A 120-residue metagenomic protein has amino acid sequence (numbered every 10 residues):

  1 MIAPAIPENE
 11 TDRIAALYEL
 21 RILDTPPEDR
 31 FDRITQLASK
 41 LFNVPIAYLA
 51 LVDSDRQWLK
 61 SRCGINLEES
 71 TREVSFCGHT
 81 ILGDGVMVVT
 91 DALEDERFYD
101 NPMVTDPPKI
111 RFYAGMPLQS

Functional and structural regions predicted by a protein language model:
M1-D29: Signal-transmission linkers at sensory-effector interfaces
I2-A3, P26-R30, L37-S39, N66-E68 (+1 more regions): A short linear-motif detector with a strong N-terminal bias
A15-A16, P45-I46, V52-R62, L67-A114: Regulatory sensory and allosteric helical modules in signal-transduction proteins and certain transcription factors
D24-Q57: Helix-loop-beta substructure at the N-terminus of cytosolic sensory domains that couple signal/ligand detection
L118-S120: Sensor-regulatory modules in signal-transduction proteins
